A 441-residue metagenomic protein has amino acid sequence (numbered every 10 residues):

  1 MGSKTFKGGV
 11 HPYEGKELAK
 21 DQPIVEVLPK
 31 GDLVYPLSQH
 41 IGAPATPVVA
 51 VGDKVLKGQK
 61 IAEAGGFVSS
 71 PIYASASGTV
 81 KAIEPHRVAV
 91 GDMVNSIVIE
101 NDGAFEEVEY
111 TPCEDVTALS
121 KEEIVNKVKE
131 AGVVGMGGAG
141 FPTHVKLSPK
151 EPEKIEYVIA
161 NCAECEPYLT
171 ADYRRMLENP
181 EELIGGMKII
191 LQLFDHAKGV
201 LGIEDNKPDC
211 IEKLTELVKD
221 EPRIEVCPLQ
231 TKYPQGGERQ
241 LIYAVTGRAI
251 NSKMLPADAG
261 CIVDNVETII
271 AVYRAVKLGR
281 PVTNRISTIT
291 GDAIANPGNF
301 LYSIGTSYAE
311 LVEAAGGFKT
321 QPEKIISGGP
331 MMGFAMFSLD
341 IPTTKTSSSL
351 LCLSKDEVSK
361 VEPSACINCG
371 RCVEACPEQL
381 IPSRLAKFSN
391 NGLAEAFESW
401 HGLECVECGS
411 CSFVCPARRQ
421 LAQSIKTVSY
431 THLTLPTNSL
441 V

Functional and structural regions predicted by a protein language model:
M1-V48: N-terminal, Lys/Arg-enriched amphipathic/low-complexity engagement segments that precede the first folded domain
V34-A43, G66-S69, L350-G370, A386-E407: Ferredoxin-like iron-sulfur electron-transfer modules
Q39-A43, V55-G58, F67, I72-A82: Generic structural motif
V49-V55, R87: Acidic, glycine-anchored pre-beta loop/turn
K54-G66, R371-N390, S410-S429: Iron-sulfur cluster-binding cysteine motifs and their immediate structural context in ferredoxin-like electron-transfer
A82, R87-F141, K150-P152, P208: Acidic low-complexity segments
H196-Y308, A314-K319, G329: Hydrophobic alpha-helical positions that pack around
T431-T437: Conserved small/polar residues in nucleotide/adenosyl-binding loops
